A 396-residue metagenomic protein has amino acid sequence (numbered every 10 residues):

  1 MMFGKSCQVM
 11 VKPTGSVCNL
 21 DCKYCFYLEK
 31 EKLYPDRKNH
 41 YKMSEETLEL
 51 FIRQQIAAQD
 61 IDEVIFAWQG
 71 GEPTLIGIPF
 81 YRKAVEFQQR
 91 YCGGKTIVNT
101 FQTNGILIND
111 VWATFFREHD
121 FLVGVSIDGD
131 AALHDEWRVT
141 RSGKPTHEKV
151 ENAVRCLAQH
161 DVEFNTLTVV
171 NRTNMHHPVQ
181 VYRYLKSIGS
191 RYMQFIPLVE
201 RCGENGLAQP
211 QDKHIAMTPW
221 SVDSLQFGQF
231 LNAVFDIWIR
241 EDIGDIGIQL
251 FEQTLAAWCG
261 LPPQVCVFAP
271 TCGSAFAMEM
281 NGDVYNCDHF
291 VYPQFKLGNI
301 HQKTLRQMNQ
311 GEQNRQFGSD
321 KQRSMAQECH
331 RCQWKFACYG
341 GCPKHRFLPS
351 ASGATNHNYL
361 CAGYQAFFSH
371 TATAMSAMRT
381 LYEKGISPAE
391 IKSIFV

Functional and structural regions predicted by a protein language model:
F3-E46: Canonical Radical SAM [4Fe-4S] cluster-binding loop centered on the CxxxCxxC motif and its immediate flanking residues
V9-K12, I65-G71, V98-T103, I248-L250: Extended hydrophobic secondary-structure segments that form protein cores and membrane-embedded regions
C18, C22-C25, C266, C272 (+5 more regions): Short cysteine clusters
L48, I52-R53, A57-A67, I76-A208: Radical SAM/AdoMet-radical enzyme domain recognition
T140-E148, R155, Q159-V267, T271 (+2 more regions): Radical SAM enzyme [4Fe-4S]-AdoMet core and its adjacent flexible, acidic and glycine-rich loops/tails across
V291-V396: Flexible mid-to-C-terminal extensions adjoining Fe-S/redox cofactors in radical SAM and related proteins
